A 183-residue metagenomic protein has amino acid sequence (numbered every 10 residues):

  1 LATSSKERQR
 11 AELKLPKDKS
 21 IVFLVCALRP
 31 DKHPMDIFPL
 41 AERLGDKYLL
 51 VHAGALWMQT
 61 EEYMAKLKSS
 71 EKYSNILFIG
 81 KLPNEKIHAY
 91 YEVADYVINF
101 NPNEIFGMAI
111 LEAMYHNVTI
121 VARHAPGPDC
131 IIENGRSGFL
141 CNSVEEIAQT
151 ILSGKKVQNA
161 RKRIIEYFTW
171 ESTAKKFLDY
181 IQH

Functional and structural regions predicted by a protein language model:
A2-L15: A short helix/loop element that forms part of the nucleotide-sugar donor recognition site in Leloir-type
P16-K32, F38-E42, V51: Conserved donor-binding/catalytic core segment of Leloir-type glycosyltransferases
M64-L82: Nucleotide-activated donor-binding/catalytic signature segment of Leloir-type glycosyltransferases, i.e., the conserved
K81-L82, A89-A94: Short alpha-helical donor nucleotide-sugar binding micro-motif in glycosyltransferases
P102: Aromatic "clamp/platform" in nucleotide-sugar-dependent glycosyltransferases that forms part of the donor/acceptor
T119-A122: Short hydrophobic beta-strand element within catalytic cores of glycosyltransferases and related nucleotide-activated
E133-V144, I151-K155: Conserved acidic donor-binding segment of nucleotide-sugar-dependent glycosyltransferases
K155-W170, K176: A short, well-ordered alpha-helix in the C-terminal region of glycosyltransferases
